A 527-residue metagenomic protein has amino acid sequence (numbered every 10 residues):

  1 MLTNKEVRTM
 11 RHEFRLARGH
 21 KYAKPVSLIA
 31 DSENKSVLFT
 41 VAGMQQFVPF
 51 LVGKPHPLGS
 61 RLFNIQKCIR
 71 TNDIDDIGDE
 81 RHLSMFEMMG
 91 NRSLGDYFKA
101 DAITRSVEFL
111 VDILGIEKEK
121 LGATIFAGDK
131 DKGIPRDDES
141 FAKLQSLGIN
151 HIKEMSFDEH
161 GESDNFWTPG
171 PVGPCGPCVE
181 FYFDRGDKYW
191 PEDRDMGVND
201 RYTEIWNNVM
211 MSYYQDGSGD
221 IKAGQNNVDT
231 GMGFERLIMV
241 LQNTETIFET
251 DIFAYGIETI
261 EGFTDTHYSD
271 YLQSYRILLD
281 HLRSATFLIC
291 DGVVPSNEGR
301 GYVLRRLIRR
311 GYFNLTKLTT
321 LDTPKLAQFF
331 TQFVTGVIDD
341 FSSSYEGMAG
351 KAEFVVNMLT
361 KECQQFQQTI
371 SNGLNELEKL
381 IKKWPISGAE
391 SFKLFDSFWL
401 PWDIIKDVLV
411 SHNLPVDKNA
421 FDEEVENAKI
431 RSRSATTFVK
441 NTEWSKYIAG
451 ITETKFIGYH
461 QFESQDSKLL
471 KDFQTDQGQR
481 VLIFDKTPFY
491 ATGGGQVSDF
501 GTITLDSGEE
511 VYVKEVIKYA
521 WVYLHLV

Functional and structural regions predicted by a protein language model:
M1-V527: A glycine- and charged-residue-rich anion-binding loop/surface
